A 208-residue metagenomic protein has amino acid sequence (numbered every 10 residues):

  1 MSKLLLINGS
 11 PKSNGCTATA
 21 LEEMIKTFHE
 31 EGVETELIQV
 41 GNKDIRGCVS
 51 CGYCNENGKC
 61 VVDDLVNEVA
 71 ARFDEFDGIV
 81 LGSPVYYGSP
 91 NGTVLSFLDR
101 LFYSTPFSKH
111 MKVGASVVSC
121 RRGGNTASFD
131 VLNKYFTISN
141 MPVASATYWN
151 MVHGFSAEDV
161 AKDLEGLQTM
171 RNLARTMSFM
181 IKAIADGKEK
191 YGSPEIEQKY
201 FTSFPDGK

Functional and structural regions predicted by a protein language model:
S2-E31: N-terminal beta1-alpha1 ligand-phosphate binding loop
V33-K43: A short beta-strand-loop structural module common to alpha/beta enzyme folds
K43-F73, E197-G207: Cysteine-cluster motifs in flexible loop/terminal segments that predominantly coordinate metals
G52-E56, N133, K162-D163: Short, hinge-like loop/turn segments at secondary-structure boundaries
G58-N150: Helix-loop-strand module that forms the ligand-binding subsite of alpha/beta enzymes
P142-K208: Glycine-rich phosphate/pyrophosphate-binding loop and the adjoining helix
